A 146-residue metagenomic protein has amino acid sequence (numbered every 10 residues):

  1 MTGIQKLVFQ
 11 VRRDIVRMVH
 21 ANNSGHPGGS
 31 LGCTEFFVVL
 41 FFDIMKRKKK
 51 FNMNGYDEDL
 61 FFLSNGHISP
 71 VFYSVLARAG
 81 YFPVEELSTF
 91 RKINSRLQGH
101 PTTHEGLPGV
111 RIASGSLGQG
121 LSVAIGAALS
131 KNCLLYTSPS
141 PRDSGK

Functional and structural regions predicted by a protein language model:
M1-I4: Non-catalytic, mobile gating and regulatory segments of ester bond hydrolases
V8-S24: N-terminal capping segment at the start of a domain
I15-M18, S30-L135: Cofactor-binding active-site loop characterized by glycine-rich and histidine/acidic residues
Y136-D143: Conserved small/polar residues in nucleotide/adenosyl-binding loops
